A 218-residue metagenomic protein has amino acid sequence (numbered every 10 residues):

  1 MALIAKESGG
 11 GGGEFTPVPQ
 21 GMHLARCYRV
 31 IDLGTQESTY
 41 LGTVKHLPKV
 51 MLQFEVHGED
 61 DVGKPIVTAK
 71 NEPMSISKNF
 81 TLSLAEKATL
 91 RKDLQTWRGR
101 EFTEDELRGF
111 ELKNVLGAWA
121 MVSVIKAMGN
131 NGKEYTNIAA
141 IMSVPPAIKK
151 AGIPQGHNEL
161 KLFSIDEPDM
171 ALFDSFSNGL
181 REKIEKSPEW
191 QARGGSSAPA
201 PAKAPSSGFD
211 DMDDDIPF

Functional and structural regions predicted by a protein language model:
M1-F218: Short beta-rich binding modules
